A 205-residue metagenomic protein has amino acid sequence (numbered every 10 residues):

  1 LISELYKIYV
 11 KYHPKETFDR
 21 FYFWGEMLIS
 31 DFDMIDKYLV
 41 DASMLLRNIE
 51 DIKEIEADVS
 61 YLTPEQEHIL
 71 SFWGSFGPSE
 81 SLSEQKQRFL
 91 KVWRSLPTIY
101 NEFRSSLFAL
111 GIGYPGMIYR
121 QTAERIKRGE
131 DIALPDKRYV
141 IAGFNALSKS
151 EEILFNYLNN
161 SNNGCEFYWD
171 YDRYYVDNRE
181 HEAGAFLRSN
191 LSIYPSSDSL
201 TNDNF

Functional and structural regions predicted by a protein language model:
L1-F205: Nucleic acid-machinery interaction/catalytic patches
